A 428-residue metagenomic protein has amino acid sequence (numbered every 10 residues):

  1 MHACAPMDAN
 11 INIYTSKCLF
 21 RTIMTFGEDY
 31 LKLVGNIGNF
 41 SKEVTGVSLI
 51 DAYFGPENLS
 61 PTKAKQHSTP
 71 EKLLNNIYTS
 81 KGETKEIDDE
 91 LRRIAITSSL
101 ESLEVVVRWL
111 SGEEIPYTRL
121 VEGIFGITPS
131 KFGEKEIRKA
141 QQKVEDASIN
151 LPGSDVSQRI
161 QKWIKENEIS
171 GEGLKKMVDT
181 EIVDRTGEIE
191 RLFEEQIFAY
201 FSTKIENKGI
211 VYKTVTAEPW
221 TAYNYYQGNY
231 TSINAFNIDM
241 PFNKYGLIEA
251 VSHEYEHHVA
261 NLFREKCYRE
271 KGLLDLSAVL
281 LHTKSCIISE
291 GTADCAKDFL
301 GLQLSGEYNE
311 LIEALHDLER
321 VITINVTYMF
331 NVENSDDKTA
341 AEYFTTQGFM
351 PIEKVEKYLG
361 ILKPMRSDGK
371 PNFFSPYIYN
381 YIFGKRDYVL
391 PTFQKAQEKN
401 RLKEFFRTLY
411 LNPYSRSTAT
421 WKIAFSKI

Functional and structural regions predicted by a protein language model:
C4-M7, I11-I428: N-terminal maturation segment of proteins
